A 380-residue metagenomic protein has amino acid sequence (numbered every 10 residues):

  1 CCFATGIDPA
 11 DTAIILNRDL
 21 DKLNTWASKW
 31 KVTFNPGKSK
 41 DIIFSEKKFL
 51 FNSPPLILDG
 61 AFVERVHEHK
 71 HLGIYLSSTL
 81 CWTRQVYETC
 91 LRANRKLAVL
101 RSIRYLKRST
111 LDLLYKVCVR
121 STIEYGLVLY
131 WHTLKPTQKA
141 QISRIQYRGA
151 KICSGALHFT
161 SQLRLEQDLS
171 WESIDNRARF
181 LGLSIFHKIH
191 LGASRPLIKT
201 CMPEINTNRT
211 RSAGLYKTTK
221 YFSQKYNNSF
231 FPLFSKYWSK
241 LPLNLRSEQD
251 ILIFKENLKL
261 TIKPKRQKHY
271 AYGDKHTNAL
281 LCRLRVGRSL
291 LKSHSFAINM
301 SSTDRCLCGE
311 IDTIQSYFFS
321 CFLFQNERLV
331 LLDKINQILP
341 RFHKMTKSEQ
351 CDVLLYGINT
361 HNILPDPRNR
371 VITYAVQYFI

Functional and structural regions predicted by a protein language model:
C1-T5: Short beta-strand->loop micro-motif that forms the acidic, two-metal-ion catalytic signature in nucleotide-processing
G6-L16, T33, T79-T89, I103-L114 (+6 more regions): Conserved, non-catalytic sequence blocks in retroelement Pol enzymes and Pol-derived host proteins
D8, R18-D21, T25, V32-E68: Short, conserved micro-motifs composed of acidic
N24-N35, K40-I42, Q138-N206, R211 (+1 more regions): Short, charged alpha-helical motifs in flexible N/C-terminal segments and linkers
A27, H71-T79, A93, V119 (+6 more regions): Short, conserved catalytic/metal-binding micro-motifs enriched in Asp/Glu and His
A61-Y130: Basic, alpha-helical interaction scaffolds
L169-L241, L245, E256-R283: Extended C-terminal regions of large enzymes
K263-I380: Family-specific functional microsites
